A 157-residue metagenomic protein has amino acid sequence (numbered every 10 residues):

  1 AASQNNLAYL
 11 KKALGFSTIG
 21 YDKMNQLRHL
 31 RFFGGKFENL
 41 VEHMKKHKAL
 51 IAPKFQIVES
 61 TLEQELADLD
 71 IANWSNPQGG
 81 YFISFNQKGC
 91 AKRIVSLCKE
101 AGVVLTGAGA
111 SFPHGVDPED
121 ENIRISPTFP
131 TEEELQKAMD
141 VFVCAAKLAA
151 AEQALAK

Functional and structural regions predicted by a protein language model:
A1-K48, A52: Conserved core segment of the aminotransferase class I/II
N6-L7, K11, F82-R124, E132: Conserved C-terminal alpha-helix-loop-beta "cap" of PLP-dependent enzymes that closes/shapes the active-site mouth
A13, T61-E65, R93-V103, Q136 (+1 more regions): Generic non-transmembrane alpha-helical segments
F16-G20, A49, I71, F85-N86 (+2 more regions): Short, contiguous acidic/charged loop-to-helix segments that flank catalytic cores in large enzymes
R28-R31, L50, I57, T61 (+2 more regions): Alpha-helical elements of Rossmann-like donor-binding domains used by nucleotide-donor carbohydrate transfer enzymes
L40, L62-N73, A150-A156: Surface-exposed helix-capping loop/turn segments at secondary-structure junctions
M44-E59, I71-N86: Conserved glycine-rich beta-strand-loop-beta hairpin in the small C-terminal domain of fold type I
E100, G115-K157: PLP-dependent enzyme catalytic core of the Aspartate aminotransferase-like
